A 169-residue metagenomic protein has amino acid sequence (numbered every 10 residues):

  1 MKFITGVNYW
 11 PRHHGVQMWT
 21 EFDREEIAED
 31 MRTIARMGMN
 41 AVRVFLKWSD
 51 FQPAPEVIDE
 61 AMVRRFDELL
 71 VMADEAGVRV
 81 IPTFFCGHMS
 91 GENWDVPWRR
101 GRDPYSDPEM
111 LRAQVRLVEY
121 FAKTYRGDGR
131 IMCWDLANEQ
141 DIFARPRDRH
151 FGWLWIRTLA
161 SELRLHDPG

Functional and structural regions predicted by a protein language model:
M1-G169: Active-site mouth of glycoside hydrolases
